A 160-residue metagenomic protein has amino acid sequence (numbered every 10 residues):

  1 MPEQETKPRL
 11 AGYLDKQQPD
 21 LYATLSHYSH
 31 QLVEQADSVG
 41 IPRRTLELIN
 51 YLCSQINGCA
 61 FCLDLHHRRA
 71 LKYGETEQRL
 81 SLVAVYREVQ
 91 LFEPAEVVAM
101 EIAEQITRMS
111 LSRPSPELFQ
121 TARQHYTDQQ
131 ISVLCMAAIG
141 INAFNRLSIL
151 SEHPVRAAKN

Functional and structural regions predicted by a protein language model:
M1-N160: Hydrophobic alpha-helical segments
